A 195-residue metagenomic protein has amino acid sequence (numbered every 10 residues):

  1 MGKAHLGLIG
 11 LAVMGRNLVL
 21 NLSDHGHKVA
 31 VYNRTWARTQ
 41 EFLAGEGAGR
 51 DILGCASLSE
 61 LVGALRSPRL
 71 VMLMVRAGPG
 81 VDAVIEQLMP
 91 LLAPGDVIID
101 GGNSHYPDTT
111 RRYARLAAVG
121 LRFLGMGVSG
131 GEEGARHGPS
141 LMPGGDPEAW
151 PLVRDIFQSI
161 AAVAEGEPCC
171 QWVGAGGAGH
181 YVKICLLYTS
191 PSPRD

Functional and structural regions predicted by a protein language model:
M1-A56, E60-G63, R69, E132-A135: NAD(P)+-binding Rossmann beta1-loop-alpha1 motif at the extreme N-terminus of oxidoreductases
K3, H27, S67-R69, P94-G95 (+3 more regions): Short coil/turn connectors at secondary-structure junctions
L6-L8, I98, F123: Short glycine-aspartate micro-motif
L22, W36, L43-G47, L65 (+4 more regions): Structural signal for hydrophobic packing residues in well-ordered secondary-structure cores of soluble enzyme domains
A48-D108, A135-M142: Rossmann-like NAD(P)-binding element
D82-V84, H105-L187: Rossmann-fold dinucleotide-binding core
Y188-D195: Conserved small/polar residues in nucleotide/adenosyl-binding loops
